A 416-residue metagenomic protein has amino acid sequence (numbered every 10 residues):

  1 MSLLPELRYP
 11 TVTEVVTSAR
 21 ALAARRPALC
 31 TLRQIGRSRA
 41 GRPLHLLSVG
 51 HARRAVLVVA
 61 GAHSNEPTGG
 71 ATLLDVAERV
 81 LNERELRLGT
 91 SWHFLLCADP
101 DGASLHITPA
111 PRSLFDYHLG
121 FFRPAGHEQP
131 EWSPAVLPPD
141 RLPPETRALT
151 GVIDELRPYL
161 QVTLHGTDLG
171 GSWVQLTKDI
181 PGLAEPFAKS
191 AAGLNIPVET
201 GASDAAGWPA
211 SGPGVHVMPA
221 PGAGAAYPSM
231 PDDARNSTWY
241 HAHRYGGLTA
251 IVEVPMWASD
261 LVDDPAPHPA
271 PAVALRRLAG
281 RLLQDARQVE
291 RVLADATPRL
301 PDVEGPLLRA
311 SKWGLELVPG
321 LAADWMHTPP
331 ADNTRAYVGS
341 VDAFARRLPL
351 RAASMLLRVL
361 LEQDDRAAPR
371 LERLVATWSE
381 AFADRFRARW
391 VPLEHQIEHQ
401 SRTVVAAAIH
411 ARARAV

Functional and structural regions predicted by a protein language model:
M1-L44: Short glycine- and acidic-rich boundary segments immediately preceding or forming the N-terminal edge of structured
S2-Y9, P181-V416: C-terminal accessory segments enriched in acidic
L32, L46, F94, Q161 (+1 more regions): Conserved beta-strand scaffold positions in the cores of enzyme catalytic domains, especially in NTP/NDP-utilizing
H45-R53: Short beta-strand-to-loop junctions in surface cap/lid or active-site-entrance loops
R53-A55, T68-G69, L86-A184, A188 (+4 more regions): Active-site/substrate-binding loop(s) of hydrolase catalytic cores
L57-A60: Short hydrophobic beta-strand that contains or immediately precedes a catalytic carboxylate
H63-A71: Di-metal (Zn2+ and/or Mg2+/Mn2+) metal-binding site signature of metallo-dependent hydrolases with the MBL/beta-CASP
V76-G89: Flexible, small-residue-rich helix->loop connector segments that border functional cores
